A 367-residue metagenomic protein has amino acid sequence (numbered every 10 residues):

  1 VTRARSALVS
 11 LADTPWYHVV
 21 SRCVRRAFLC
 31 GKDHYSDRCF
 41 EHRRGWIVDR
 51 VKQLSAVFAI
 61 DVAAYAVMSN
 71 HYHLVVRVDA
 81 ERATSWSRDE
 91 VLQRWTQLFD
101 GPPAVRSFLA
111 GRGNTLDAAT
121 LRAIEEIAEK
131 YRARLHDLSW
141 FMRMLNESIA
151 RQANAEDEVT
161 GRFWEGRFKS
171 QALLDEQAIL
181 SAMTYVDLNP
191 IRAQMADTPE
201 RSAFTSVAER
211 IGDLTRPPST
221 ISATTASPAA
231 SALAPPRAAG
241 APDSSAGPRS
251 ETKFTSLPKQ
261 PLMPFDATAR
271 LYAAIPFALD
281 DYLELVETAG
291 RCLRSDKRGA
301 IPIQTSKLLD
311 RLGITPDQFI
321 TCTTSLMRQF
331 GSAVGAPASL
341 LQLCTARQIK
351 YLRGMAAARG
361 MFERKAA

Functional and structural regions predicted by a protein language model:
V1-A367: Short catalytic/metal-binding and nucleic-acid-binding patches
